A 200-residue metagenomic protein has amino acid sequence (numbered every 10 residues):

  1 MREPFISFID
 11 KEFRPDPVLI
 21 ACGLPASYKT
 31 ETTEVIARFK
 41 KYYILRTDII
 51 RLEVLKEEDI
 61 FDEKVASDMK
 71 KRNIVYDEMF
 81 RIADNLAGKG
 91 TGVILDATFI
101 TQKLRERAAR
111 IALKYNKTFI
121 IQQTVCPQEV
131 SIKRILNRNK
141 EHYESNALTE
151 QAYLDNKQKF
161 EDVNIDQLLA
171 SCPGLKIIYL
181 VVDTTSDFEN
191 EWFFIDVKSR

Functional and structural regions predicted by a protein language model:
M1-E12: Pre-Walker A adenine-sensing motif
A21: Hydrophobic anchor at the beta1->P-loop junction of P-loop NTPases
L24-P25: The conserved Walker
Y28: Conserved glycine(s) of the Walker
E31-T91: Conserved substrate/cofactor phosphate-moiety recognition/catalytic segment in nucleotide-dependent phosphotransferases
K70-F119: Glycine-rich phosphate-binding loop used to anchor ATP phosphates in small-molecule kinases, encompassing both
K114-I135: Conserved phosphate-donor/acceptor-positioning beta-strand/loop module used by diverse small-molecule
E141-E191: Small-molecule kinase domains that catalyze NTP-dependent phosphoryl transfer to phosphate-bearing small molecules
